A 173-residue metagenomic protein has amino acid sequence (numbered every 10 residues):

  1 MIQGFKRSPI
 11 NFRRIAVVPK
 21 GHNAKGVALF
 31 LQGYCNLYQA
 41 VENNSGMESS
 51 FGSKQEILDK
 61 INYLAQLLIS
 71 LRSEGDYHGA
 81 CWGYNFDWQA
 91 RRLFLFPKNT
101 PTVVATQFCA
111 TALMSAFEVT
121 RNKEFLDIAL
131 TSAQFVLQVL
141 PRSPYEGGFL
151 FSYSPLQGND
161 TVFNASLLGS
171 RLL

Functional and structural regions predicted by a protein language model:
M1-L173: Glycan-recognition and catalytic cores of secretory/periplasmic carbohydrate-active enzymes
